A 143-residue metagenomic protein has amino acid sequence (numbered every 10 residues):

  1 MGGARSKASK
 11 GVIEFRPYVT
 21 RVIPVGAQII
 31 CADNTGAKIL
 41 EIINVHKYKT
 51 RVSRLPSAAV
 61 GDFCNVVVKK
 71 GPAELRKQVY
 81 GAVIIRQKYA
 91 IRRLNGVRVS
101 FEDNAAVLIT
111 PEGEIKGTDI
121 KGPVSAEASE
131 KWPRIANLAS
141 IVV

Functional and structural regions predicted by a protein language model:
M1-V143: Ribosome-associated RNA-binding proteins
